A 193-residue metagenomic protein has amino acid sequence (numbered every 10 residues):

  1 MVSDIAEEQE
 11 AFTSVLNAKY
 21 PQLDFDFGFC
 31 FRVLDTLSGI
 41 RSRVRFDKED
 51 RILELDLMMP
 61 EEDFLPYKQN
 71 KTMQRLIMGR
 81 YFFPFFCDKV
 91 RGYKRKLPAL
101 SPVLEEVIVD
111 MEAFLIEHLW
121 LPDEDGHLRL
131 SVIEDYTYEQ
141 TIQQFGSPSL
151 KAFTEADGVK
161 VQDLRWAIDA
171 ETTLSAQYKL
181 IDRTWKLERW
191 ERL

Functional and structural regions predicted by a protein language model:
V2-M59: Auxiliary, metal-adjacent structural segments of Zn-dependent hydrolase domains
I5, K71, R75-L76, L130-E134: Solvent-exposed, acidic/flexible segments
L53-L57, P66, L130, Q162-R165: Generic recognition of long tandem-repeat/solenoid scaffolds
M59-I77: Short pre-active-site segment immediately N-terminal to the catalytic Zn-binding motif
L76-K89: Active-site recognition of the HExxH zinc-binding catalytic motif
D88-K94, K151-A152: Substrate-binding/catalytic groove segments of enzymes that remodel or degrade extracellular structural polymers
R91-L119: Post-HExxH zinc-binding segment in Zn-dependent metallohydrolases
V109-L193: Residues within mature, well-folded domains
